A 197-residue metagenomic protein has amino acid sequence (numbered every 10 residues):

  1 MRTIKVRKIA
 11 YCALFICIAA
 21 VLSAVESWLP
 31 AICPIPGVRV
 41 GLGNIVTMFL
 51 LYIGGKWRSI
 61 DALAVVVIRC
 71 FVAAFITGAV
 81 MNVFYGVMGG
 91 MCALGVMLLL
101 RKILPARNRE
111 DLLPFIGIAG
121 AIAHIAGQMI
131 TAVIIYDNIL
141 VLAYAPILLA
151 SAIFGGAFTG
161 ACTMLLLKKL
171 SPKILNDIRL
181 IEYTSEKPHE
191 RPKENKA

Functional and structural regions predicted by a protein language model:
M1-Y52: Hydrophobic transmembrane alpha-helices
I4-F15, V40, N44, A62 (+5 more regions): Residue-level signature of transmembrane alpha-helical entry/exit and packing/kink sites in multi-pass membrane
A19-S23, T47, R69, A73 (+7 more regions): Alpha-helical transmembrane segments of multipass membrane proteins
S23-V40, V66-L98, I139-L140: Interfacial aromatic-anchored transmembrane helix boundaries in multi-pass membrane proteins
L42-D61, V96-L100: Generic transmembrane alpha-helix motif of multi-pass integral membrane proteins
A79-F84, K102-K196: Membrane-embedded alpha-helical hairpins and interfacial helices in multi-pass inner-membrane proteins
